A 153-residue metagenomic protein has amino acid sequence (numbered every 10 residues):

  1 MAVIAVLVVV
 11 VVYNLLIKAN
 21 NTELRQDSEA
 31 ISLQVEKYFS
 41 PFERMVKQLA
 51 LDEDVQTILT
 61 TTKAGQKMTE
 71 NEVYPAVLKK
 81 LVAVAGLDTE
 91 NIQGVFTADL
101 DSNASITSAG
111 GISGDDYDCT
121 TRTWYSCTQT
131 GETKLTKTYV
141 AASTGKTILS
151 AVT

Functional and structural regions predicted by a protein language model:
A2-E29: N-terminal membrane-insertion alpha helix
T22-E29, Q34-T133: Extracytoplasmic/periplasmic sensory segments of membrane signal-transduction proteins
D27, V84, T138, A151-V152: Low-complexity, intrinsically disordered/propeptide-like segments
D115-C119, T138-K146: Short loop/turn segments at beta-alpha junctions that line or gate ligand-sensing/allosteric surfaces
K134, G145-T153: A short beta-strand signature within small-molecule sensing/ligand-binding domains used in signal transduction
